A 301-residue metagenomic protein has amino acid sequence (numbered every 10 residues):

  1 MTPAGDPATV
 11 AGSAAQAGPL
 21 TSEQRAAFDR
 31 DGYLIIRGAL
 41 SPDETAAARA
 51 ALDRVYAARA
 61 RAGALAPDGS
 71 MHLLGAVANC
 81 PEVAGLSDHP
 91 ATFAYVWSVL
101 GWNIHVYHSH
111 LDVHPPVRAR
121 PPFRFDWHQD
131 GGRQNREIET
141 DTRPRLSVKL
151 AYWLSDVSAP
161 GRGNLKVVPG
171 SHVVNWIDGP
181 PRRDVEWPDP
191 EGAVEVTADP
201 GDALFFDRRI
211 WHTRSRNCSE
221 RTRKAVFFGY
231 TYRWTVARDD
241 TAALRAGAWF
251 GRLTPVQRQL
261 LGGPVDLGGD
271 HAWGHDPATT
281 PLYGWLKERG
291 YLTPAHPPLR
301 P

Functional and structural regions predicted by a protein language model:
T2-D31, R37-E139: Non-heme Fe(II)-dependent double-stranded beta-helix
T2-P3, V10, I210, S215-P301: Non-heme Fe(II)/2-oxoglutarate
G69, F125-R133, P180-D189, T222 (+1 more regions): Short, surface-exposed loop/helix-turn segments at secondary-structure junctions that function as lids/hinges flanking
H114, V168-V174, G229-T235: Short edge-strand/loop segments of extracellular domains
Q129-G131, V148, Y152-D156, V167-P169: Short, structured patches in soluble enzyme cores that scaffold and shape functional sites
R136-P160, T197-P200, G229-Y232: Short, conserved beta-strand element in jelly-roll/cupin
P144, V157-S215, G247-G251: Double-stranded beta-helix
